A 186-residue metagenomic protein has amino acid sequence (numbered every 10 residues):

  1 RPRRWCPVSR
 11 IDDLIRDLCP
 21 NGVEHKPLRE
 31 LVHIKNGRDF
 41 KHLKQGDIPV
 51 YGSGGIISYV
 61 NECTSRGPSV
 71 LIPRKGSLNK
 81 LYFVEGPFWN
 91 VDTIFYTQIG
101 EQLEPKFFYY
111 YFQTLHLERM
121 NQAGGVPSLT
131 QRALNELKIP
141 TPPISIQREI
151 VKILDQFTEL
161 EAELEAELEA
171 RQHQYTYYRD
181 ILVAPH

Functional and structural regions predicted by a protein language model:
R1-H186: Charged, alpha-helix-forming regions
